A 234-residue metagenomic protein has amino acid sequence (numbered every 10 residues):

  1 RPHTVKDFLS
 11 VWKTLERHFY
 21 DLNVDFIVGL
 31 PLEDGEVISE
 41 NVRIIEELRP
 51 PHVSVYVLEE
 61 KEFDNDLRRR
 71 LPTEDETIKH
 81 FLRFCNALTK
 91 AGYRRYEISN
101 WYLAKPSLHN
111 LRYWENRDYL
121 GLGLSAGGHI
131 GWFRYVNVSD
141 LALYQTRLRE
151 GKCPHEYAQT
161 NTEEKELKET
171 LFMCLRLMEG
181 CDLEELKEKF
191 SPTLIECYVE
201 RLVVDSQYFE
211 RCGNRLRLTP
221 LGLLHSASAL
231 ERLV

Functional and structural regions predicted by a protein language model:
R1-T89: Conserved non-cysteine loop/helix-boundary elements of the Radical SAM core domain that shape
D25, I45, V53, Y96 (+3 more regions): Conserved, mostly hydrophobic/aromatic
V28-G35, P50-T73, R95-L111, S125-Y135 (+2 more regions): Flexible glycine/acidic-rich beta-alpha junction loops that bind and position SAM and/or redox cofactors in anaerobic
L88-R94, F209: Short glycine-aromatic motifs
L103-A104, N116, G213-L216: Self-splicing inteins and homing endonuclease
L111-E115, G123-S206, E210: Hydrophobic, secondary-structure "cap" segments at the distal end of domains
L221-V234: Short, amphipathic alpha-helical interaction segments positioned at domain boundaries
